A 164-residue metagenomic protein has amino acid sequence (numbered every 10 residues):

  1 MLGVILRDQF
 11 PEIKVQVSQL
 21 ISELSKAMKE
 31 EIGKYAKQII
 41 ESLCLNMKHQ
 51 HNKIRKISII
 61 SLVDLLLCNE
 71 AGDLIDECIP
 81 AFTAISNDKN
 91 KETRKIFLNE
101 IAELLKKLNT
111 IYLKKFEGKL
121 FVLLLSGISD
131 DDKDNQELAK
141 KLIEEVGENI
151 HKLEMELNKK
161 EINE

Functional and structural regions predicted by a protein language model:
M1-L6, G33-M47, G72-S86, Y112-I128 (+1 more regions): HEAT/HEAT-like alpha-solenoid repeats
L2-L6, V17-M28, L43-M47, S58-N69 (+4 more regions): Hydrophobic residues within the alpha-helices of tandem HEAT/HEAT-like
Q9-F10, Q50-H51, K89-N90, D131-D132: Short inter-helical turns and helix N-cap capping residues of alpha-solenoid HEAT/ARM repeat scaffolds
P11, S25-A36, N52, L65-D76 (+3 more regions): Flexible loop/turn segments at the boundaries of HEAT repeats in alpha-solenoid HEAT proteins
K89-I128, D134: Ankyrin-repeat and related helical/solenoid repeat scaffolds used for protein-protein interactions
